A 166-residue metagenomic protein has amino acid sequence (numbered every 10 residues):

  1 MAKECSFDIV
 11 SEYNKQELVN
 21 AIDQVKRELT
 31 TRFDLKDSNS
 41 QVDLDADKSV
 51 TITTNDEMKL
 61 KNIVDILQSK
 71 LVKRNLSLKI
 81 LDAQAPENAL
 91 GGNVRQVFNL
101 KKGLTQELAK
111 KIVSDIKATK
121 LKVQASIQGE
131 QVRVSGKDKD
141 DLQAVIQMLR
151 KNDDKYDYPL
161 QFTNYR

Functional and structural regions predicted by a protein language model:
M1-A2, V42-D45: Short, flexible turn/loop "capping" segments at secondary-structure junctions
K3, R95-R166: Positively charged, low-complexity, intrinsically disordered RNA-binding extensions
C5, Q16-V19, R27, T31-R32 (+6 more regions): Short Lys/Arg-rich amphipathic alpha-helical segments
C5-E12, K48-T53, G91-L100: Short, hydrophobic beta-strand segments
E12-A21, N99-Q106: Short, surface-exposed ligand-recognition loops at beta-strand->loop->(often short) alpha-helix junctions that present
K36-V42, S77-Q84, V123-S126: Short beta-strand elements
D45-E57, Q128-D138: Short glycine/threonine-rich beta-strand-turn micro-motifs
K59-V97: Helix-adjacent hinge/juxtasegments
